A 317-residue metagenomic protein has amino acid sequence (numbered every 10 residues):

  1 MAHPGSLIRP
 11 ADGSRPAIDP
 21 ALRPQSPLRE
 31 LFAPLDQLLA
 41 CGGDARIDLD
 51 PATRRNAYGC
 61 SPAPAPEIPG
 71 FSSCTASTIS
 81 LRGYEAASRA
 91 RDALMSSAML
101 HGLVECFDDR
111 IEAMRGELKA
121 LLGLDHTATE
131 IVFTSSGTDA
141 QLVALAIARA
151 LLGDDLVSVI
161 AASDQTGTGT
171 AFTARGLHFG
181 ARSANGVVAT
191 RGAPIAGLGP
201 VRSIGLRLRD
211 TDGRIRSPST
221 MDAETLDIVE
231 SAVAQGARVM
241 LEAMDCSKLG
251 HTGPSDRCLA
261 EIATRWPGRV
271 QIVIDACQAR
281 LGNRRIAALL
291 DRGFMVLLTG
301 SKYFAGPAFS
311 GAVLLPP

Functional and structural regions predicted by a protein language model:
A2-H3, R55-F71, R89-H101, A120 (+7 more regions): Pyridoxal 5′-phosphate
H3, D19, S26, D50 (+7 more regions): Serine/threonine-rich low-complexity intrinsically disordered regions
G5-P51, A57, G83-D139, V143 (+5 more regions): Conserved N-terminal alpha-helix of the aminotransferase class I/II PLP-enzyme fold
P66-V104, I111-E112, R202-R238: Low-complexity, highly charged intrinsically disordered N-terminal segments that act as targeting/localization
V132-P317: Conserved PLP-enzyme active-site core in the AAT-like
